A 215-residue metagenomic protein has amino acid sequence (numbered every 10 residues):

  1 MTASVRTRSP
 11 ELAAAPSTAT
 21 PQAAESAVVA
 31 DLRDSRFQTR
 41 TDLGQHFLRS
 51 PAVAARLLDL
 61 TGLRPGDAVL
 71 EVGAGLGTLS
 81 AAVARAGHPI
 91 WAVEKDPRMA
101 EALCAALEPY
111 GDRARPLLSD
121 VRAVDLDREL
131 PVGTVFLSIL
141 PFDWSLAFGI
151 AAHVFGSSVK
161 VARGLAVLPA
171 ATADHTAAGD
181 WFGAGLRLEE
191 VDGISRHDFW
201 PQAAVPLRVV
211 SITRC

Functional and structural regions predicted by a protein language model:
T2-C215: Catalytic cores of RNA-modifying enzymes
